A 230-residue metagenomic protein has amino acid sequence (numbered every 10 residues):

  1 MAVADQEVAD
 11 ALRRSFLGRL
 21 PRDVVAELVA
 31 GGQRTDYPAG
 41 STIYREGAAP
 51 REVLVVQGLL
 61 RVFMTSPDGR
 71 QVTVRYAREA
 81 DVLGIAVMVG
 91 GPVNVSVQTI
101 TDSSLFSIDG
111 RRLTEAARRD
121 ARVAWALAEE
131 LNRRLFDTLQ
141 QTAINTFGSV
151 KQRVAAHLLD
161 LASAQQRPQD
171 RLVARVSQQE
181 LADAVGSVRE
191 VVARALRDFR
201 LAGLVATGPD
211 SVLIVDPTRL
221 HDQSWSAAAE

Functional and structural regions predicted by a protein language model:
M1-A39, V82-L83, M88: Cyclic nucleotide-binding regulatory module and flanking cytosolic helices
F16, S41-D102: Cyclic nucleotide-binding regulatory domains
R34, Y76, S107, R175 (+1 more regions): Short aromatic/basic micro-patch
F63, I85-A86, E115-A116, H157 (+1 more regions): Residues that scaffold the ATP/ADP-binding catalytic core of kinase and kinase-like folds
R75-N132, F136: Cyclic-nucleotide recognition modules
T101, R118-R189: Polybasic "coupling" helices that flank or enter modular domains
L161-E230: Phosphate-/nucleic-acid-contacting segments
